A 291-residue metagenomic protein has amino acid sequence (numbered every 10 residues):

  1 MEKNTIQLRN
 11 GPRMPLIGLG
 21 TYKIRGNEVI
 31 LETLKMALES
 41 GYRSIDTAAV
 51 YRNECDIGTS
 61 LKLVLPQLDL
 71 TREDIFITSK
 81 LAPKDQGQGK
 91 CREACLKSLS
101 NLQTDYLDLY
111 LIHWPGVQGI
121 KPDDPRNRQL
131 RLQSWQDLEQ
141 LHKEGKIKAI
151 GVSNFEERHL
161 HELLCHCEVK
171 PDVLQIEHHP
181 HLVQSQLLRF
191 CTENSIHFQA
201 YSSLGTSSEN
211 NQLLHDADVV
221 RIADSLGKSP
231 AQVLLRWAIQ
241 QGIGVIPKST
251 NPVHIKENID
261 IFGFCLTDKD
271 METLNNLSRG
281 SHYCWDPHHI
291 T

Functional and structural regions predicted by a protein language model:
M1-I75, L204-S207, I290-T291: N-terminal binding-site loop/beta-alpha segment at the start of enzyme catalytic domains that lines or forms
R9, G58-R72, L99-Q103, L164-C167 (+1 more regions): Acidic (Asp/Glu)-rich catalytic clusters
I17-E28, L81-Q88, P122-D124: Active-site mouth loops of central-metabolism enzymes
R25-L38, G87-N101, R158-L160: Short, acidic/polar
G26, P115-T291: Beta/alpha (TIM)-barrel catalytic core signal, keyed to glycine-rich beta->alpha loops juxtaposed to Asp/Glu that bind
R43-Y51, T78, K148-G151, V173-I176: Short catalytic-loop micro-motif centered on adjacent basic/acidic residues
T71-D85, L109-P115, E177-H178: A short, structured active-site edge motif that brings together acidic residues
C91-I112, Q140-E144: CE4/NodB-like, metal-dependent polysaccharide N-deacetylase domain that modifies extracellular/periplasmic N-acetylated
